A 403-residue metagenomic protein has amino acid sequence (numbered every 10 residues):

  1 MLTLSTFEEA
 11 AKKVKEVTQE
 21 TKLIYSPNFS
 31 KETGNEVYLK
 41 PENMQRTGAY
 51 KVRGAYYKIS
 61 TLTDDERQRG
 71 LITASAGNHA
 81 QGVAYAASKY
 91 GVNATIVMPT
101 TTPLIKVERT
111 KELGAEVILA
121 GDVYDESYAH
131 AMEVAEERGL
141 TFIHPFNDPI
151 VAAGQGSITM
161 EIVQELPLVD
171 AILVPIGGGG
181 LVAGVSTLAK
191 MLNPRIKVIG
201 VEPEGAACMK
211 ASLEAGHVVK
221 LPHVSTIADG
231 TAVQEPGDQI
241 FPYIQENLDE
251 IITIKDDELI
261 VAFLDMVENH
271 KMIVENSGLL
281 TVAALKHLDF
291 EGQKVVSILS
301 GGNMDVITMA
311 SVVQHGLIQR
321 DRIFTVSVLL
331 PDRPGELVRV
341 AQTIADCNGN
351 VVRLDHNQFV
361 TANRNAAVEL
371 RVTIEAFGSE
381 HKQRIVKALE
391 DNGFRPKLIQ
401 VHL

Functional and structural regions predicted by a protein language model:
M1-L403: PLP-dependent amino-acid enzyme catalytic core
